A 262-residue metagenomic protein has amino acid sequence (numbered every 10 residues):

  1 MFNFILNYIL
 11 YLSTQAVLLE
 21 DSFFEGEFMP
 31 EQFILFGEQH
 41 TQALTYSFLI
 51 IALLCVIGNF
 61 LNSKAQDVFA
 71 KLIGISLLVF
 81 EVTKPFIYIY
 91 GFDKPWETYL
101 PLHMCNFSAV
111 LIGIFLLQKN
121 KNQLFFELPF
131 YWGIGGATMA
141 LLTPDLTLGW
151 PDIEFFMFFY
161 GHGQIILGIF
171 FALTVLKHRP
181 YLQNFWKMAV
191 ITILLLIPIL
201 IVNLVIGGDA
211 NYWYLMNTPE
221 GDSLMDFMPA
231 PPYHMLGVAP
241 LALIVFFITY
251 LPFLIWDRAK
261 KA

Functional and structural regions predicted by a protein language model:
F23-I112: Early transmembrane hairpin module of multi-pass membrane proteins
E31-L49, W186-L194, I206-F246: Membrane-interface transmembrane-helix boundary segments in multi-pass integral membrane proteins
C55-I57, I112, Q164-Q183: Alpha-helical transmembrane segments in multipass membrane proteins, preferentially the mid-helix core
N59-A70, Q118-F125, V175-W186, A259: Membrane-interface helix-boundary motifs at transmembrane edges
A70-K71, L100, F126-G133: Cytoplasmic-side transmembrane-helix entry/capping segments in multi-pass membrane proteins
L77-F86, G133-D145, T192-I201: Aromatic-anchored segments of alpha-helical transmembrane domains
I89-T98, K119-Q123, P144-F156: Membrane-interface helix caps and helix-loop-helix hairpins in membrane proteins
L100-M104, F156-L167: Membrane-interface loop-to-helix entry segments
